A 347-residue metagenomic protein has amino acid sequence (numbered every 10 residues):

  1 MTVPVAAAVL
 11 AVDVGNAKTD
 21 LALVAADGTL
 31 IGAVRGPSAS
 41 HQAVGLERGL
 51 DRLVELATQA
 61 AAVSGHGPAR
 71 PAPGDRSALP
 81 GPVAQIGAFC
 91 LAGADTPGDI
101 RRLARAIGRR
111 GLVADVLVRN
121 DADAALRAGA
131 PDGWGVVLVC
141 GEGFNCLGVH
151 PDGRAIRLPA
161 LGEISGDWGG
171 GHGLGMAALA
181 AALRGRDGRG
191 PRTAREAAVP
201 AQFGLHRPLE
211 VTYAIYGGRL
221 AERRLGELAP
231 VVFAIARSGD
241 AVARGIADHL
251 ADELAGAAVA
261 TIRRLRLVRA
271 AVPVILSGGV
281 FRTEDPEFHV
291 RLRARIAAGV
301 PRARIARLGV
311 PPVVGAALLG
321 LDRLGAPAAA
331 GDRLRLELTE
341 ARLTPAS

Functional and structural regions predicted by a protein language model:
M1-P68, D75-A84, G108-R109, A128-W134 (+1 more regions): ATP-binding/phosphotransfer module of carbohydrate and carboxylate kinases, centering on a glycine-rich
P37, C90, L147, P159 (+1 more regions): Residues in well-ordered beta-strands of folded domains
L46, G87-A92, D99-I100: N-terminal functional module of multi-domain proteins
C90, R119, P273-S277: Solvent-exposed beta-strand sheet faces enriched in polar/charged residues
A94-A197, L343-A346: Phosphate-binding/catalytic loop of phosphoryl-transfer enzymes
